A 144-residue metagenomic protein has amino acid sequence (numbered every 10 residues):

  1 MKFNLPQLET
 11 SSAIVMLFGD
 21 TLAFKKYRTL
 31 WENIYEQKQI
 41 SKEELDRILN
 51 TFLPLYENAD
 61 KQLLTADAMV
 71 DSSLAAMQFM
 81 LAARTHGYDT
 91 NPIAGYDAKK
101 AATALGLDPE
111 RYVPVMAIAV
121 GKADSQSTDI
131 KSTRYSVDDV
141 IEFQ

Functional and structural regions predicted by a protein language model:
M1-Q144: Acidic, surface-exposed loops and disordered segments
